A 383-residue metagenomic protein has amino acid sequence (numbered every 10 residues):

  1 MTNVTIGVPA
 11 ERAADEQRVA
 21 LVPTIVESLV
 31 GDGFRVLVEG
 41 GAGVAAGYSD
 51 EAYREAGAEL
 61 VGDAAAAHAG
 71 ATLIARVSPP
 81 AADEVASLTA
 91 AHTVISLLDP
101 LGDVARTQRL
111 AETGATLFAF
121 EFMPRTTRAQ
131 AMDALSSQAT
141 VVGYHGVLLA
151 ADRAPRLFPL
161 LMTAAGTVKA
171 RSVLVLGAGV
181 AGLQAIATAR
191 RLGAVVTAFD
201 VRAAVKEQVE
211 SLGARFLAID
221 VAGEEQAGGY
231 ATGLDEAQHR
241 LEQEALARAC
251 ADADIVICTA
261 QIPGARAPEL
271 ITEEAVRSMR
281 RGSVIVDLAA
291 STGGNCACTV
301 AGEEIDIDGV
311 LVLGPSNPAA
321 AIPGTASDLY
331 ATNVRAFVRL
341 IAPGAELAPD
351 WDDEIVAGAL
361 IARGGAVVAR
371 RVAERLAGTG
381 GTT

Functional and structural regions predicted by a protein language model:
T2-R109: An N-terminal-biased, well-structured beta-alpha scaffold segment characteristic of Rossmann-like dinucleotide-binding
T2-T5, E11, A82-S172: Glycine/serine-rich phosphate-binding loop and adjoining beta1-alpha1 elements at the start of nucleotide-handling
P9-Y48, P159-A249: Glycine-rich phosphate/diphosphate-binding loop of Rossmann-like nucleotide-binding domains
V26, D50, V85, T107 (+4 more regions): Generic hydrophobic/aromatic pocket-lining and core-packing "Φ" positions
A58-T72, P79-P80, E224-I255, A260-E273 (+3 more regions): A structured beta-alpha segment of the ubiquitous adenosine-cofactor-binding alpha/beta core
L101-T127, A265-P318: Rossmann-fold NAD(P)-binding glycine/threonine-rich loop
E121-F122, T127-A164, A170, A290 (+1 more regions): Adenosine-phosphate binding glycine-rich loop
V180-T188, K206, T259-A260, G264-L270 (+1 more regions): Short glycine/serine/threonine-rich phosphate/pyrophosphate-binding segments that cradle anionic phosphate groups
